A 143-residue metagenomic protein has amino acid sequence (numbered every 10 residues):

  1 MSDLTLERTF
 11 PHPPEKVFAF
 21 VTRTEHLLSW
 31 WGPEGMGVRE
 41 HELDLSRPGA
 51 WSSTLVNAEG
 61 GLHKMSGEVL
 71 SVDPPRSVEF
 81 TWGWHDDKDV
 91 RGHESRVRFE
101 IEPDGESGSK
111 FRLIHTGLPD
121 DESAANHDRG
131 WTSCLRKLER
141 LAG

Functional and structural regions predicted by a protein language model:
M1-G37: Hydrophobic ligand-binding cavity/cleft-lining segments
R8, H41, M65-S71, S95-P103: Hydrophobic/aromatic beta-strand elements that line small-molecule binding cavities or substrate pockets in beta-rich
P14-E15, L70-S77, E100-K110, G143: A short, structured loop/turn motif at beta-sheet edges
V17, L27, W51, V69 (+4 more regions): Hydrophobic pocket/interface hotspot
R39-T81: Glycine-rich portal/gate segments that line the openings of hydrophobic small-molecule binding cavities
T81, H85-T132: Beta-strand/loop substructures that line and gate deep hydrophobic ligand-binding cavities in soluble
L135-G143: Short amphipathic alpha-helical signal-transduction/dimerization elements
